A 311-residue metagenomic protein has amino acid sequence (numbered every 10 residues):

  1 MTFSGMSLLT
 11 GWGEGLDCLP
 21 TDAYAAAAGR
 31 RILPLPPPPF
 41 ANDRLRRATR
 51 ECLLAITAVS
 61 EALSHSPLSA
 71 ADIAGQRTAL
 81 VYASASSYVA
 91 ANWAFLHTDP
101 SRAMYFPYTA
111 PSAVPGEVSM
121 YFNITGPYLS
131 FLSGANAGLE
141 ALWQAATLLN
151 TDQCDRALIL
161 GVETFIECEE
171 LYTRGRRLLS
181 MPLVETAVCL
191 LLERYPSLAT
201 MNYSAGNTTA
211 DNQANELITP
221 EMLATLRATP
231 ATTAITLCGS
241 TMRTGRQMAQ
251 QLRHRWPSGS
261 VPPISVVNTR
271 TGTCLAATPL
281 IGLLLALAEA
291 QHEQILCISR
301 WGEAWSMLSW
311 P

Functional and structural regions predicted by a protein language model:
M1-Y105, T109-P127, L139, T147-T151 (+1 more regions): Conserved "HGTGT" condensation-loop signature of ketosynthase/thiolase-family condensing enzymes that catalyze
S130-G134: Surface-exposed cleft-lining segments at the edges of enzyme active sites
Q144: Internal active-site segments that recognize and position negatively charged phosphoryl groups and nucleotide moieties
